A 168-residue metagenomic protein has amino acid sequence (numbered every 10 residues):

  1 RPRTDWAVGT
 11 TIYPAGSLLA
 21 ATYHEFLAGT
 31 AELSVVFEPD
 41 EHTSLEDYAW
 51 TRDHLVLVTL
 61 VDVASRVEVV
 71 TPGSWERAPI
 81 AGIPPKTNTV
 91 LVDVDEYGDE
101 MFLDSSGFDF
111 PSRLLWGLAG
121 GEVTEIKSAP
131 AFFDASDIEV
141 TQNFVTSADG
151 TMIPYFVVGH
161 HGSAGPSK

Functional and structural regions predicted by a protein language model:
R1-R3, A7, L18, A31-D40 (+3 more regions): Non-catalytic accessory segments flanking enzyme active sites
T11-A15: Short coil-to-beta strand junction motifs in C2/discoidin
A21-L27: Short helix-loop-beta junction
